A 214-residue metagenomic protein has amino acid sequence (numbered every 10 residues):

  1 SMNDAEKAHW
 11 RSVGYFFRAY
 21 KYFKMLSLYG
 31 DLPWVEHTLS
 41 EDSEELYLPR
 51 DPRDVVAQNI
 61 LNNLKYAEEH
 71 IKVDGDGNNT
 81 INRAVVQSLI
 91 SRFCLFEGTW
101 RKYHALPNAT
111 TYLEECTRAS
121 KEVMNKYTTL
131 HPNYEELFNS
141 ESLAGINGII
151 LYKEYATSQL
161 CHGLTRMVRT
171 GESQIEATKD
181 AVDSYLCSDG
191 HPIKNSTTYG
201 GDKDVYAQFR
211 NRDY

Functional and structural regions predicted by a protein language model:
S1-R83, C94-T111: Aromatic-anchored glycine-rich loop motif in surface-exposed flexible loops
L32, L61-E68, T80-Y214: An aromatic- and glycine-enriched ligand-binding surface/loop that stacks and positions planar moieties
